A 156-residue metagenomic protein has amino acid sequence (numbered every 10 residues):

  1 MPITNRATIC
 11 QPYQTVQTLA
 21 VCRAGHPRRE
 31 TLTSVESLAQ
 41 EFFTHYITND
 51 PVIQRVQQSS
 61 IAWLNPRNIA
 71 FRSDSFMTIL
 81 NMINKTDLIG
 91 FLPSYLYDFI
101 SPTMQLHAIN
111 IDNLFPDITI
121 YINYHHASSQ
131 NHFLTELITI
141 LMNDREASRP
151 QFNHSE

Functional and structural regions predicted by a protein language model:
M1-N5, S73, E156: Central regulatory/effector-binding core of bacterial HTH transcription factors
I3-Q17, M77-H126: Beta-alpha-beta core module
A7-I47: Flexible hinge/capping segments at coil-to-helix
I9-C10, F43, A70-R72, A108: Conserved beta-strand scaffold positions in the cores of enzyme catalytic domains, especially in NTP/NDP-utilizing
V21-P27, T119-Q130: A bilobed periplasmic-binding-protein/Venus flytrap-type ligand-binding module shared by bacterial periplasmic
R28-E30, A39-L64, Q130-L134, I138 (+2 more regions): Secondary-structure junction motif
H45-Y46, R72, G90, N123: Active-site-adjacent beta-strand anchor residues
N65-S75: Short beta-strand-to-loop elements that line the ligand-binding cleft of bilobed periplasmic-binding protein-like
